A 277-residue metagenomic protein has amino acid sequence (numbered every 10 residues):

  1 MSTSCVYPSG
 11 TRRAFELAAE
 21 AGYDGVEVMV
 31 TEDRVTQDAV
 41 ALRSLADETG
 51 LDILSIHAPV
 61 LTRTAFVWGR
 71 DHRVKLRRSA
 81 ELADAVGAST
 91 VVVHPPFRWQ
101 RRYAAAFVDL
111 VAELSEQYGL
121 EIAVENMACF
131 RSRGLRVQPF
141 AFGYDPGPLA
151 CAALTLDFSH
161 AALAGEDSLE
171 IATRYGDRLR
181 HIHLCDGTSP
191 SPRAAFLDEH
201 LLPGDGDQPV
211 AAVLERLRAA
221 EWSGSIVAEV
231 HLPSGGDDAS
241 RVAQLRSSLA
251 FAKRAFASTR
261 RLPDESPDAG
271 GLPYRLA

Functional and structural regions predicted by a protein language model:
M1, V6-Q37: Conserved N-terminal beta1-alpha1 strand-loop-helix module at the mouth
M1-T3, V26-V28, I53-A58, V91-V93 (+4 more regions): Hydrophobic faces of well-ordered beta-strands that scaffold small-molecule active sites in alpha/beta enzyme cores
S2-V6, M29-D33, A58-L61, P96-R98 (+4 more regions): Active-site beta-loop-alpha junctions enriched in small/polar residues
P8-A19, D47, A80-A88, A112 (+2 more regions): Histidine-acidic metal/acid-base catalytic patches
G10, D38, D71-K75, Y103-F107 (+2 more regions): Soluble or luminal CAZymes and related metallo-dependent hydrolases
D24, V28-A105, Q117, W222-S223 (+2 more regions): Structural motif corresponding to the early beta-alpha repeats
R101-A112, E121: Hydrophobic, well-ordered secondary-structure segments
G119-R136: Conserved anion-binding
